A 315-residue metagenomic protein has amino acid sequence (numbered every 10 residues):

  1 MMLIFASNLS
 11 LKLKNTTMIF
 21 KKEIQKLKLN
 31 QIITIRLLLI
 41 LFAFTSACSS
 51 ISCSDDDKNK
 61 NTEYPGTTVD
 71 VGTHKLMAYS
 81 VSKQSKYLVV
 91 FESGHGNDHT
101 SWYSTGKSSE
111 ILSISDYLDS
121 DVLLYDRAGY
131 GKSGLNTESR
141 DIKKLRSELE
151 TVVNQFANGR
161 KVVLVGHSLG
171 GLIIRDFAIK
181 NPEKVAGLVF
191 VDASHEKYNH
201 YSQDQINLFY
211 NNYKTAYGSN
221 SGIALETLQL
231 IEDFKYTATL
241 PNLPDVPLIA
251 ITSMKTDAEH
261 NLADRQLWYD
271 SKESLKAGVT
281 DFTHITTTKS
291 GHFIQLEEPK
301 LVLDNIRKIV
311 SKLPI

Functional and structural regions predicted by a protein language model:
I19, T45-P65: Bacterial Sec-dependent N-terminal signal peptides
L37-A47: Bacterial N-terminal signal peptides
M77, V81-K132: Conserved HGGG/HGGXW glycine-rich cap/lid loop of the alpha/beta-hydrolase fold
L124-V163: Active-site loop/oxyanion-hole signature of alpha/beta-hydrolase fold enzymes
R160-K197: Conserved hydrolase catalytic core segment
V191-N220: Flexible "cap/lid" loop of the alpha/beta hydrolase fold
G218-T286: Conserved serine/cysteine hydrolase catalytic core
S290-I315: Catalytic active-site module of serine/aspartate enzymes centered on a nucleophile-bearing elbow/loop
